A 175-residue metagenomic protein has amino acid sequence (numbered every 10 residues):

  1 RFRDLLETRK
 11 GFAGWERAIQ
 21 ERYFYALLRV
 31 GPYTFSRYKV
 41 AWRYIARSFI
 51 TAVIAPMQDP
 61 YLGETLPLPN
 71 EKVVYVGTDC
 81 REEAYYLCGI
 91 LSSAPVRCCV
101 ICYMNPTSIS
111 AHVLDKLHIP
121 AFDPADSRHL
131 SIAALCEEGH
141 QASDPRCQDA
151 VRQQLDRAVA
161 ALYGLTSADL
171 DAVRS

Functional and structural regions predicted by a protein language model:
R1-R128: Polybasic, glycine- and aromatic-enriched phosphate-binding surface used to engage nucleic acids
H118-S175: Non-catalytic DNA-recognition/assembly elements of restriction-modification systems
